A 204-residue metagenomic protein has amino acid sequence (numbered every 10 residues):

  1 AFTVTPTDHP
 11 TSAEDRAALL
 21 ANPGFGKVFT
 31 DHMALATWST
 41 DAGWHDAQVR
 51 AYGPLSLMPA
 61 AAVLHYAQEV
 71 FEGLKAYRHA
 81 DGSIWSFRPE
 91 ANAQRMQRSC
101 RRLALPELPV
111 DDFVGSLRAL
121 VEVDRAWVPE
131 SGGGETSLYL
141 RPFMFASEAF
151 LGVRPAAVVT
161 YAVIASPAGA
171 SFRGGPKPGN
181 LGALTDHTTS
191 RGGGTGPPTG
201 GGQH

Functional and structural regions predicted by a protein language model:
A1-L120, F143, F150-H204: Helix-start/capping segments and mature chain N-termini
V110-D111, W127-S137: Flexible, glycine/charged-enriched surface loops at secondary-structure junctions
D124-P129, P142-S147: Active-site loop/lid in soluble adenylation, ligation, and acyl-transfer enzymes
